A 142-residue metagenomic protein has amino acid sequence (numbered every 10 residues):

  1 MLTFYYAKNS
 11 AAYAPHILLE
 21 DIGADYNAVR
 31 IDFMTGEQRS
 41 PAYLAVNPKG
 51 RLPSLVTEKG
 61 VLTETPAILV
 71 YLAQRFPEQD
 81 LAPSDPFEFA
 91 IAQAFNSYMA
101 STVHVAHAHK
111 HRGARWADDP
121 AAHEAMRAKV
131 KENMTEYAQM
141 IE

Functional and structural regions predicted by a protein language model:
M1-L2, F76-P77, L81, T135-E142: Short amphipathic alpha-helical segments and their helix-coil junctions
M1-P66, F89, H123-K129: N-terminal G-site of the GST-like fold
A14, I91, N133-Y137: Charged catalytic carboxylate motif
P66-Q74: A basic- and aromatic-enriched beta-loop-alpha substructure that forms the phosphate/nucleotide- and DNA/RNA-contacting
R75, Q79, Y98-T102: Phosphate/oxyanion-binding loops and surfaces in catalytic or ligand/nucleic-acid-binding neighborhoods
F76-D85, W116-E124: Short, polar/flexible loop-turn hinges at active-site or ligand-entry regions and domain interfaces
D85-F95: Alpha-helical scaffolds flanking conserved acidic
M99-E142: GST-like fold's C-terminal all-alpha helical module
